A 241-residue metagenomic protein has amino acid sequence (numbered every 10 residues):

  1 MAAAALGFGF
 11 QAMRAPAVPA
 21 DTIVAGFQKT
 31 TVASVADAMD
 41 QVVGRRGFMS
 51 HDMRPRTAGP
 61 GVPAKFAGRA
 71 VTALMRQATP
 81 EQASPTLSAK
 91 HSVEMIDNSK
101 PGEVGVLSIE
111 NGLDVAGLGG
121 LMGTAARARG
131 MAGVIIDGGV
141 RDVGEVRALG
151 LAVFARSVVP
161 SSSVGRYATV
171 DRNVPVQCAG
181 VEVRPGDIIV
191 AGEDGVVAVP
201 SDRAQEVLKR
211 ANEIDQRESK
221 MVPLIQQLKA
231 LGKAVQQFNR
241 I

Functional and structural regions predicted by a protein language model:
M1-A5: N-terminal export leaders
L6-L87, S92, D97, R217 (+2 more regions): Intrinsically disordered, low-complexity regions enriched in acidic/Ser/Thr/Pro/Gln residues
F48-H51, M75, V106-S108, A116 (+3 more regions): General beta-strand structural signal in soluble alpha/beta enzymes
A67-G68, K100-E103, R129-A132, A148-L151 (+3 more regions): Short coil/turn connectors at secondary-structure junctions
M95-D137: Extracellular/luminal Protease-associated
A128, A132-P160: Ligand/cofactor pocket segment of small-molecule handling proteins
R156-A234: Acidic, glycine-rich flexible loop/linker segments
